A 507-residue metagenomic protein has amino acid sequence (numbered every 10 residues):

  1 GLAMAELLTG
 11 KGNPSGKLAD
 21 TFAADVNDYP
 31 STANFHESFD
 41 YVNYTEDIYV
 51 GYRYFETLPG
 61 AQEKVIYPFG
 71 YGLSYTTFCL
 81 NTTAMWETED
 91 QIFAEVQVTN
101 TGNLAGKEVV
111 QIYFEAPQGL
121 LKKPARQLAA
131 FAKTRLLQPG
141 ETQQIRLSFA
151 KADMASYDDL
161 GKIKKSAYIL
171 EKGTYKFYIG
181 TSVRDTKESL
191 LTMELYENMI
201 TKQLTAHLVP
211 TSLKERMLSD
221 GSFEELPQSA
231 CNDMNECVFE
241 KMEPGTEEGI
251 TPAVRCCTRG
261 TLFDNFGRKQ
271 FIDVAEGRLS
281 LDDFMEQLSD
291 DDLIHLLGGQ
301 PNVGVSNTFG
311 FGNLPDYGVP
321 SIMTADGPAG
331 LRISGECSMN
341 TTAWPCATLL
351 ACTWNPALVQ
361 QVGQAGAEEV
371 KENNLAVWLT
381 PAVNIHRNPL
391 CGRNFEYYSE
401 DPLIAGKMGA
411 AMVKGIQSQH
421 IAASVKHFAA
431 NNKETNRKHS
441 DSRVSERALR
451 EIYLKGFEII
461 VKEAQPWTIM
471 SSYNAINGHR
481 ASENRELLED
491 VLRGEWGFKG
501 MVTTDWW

Functional and structural regions predicted by a protein language model:
G1-D185, H207-W507: Glycoside hydrolase catalytic-domain context in secreted enzymes
D185-A206: Short beta-strand elements
